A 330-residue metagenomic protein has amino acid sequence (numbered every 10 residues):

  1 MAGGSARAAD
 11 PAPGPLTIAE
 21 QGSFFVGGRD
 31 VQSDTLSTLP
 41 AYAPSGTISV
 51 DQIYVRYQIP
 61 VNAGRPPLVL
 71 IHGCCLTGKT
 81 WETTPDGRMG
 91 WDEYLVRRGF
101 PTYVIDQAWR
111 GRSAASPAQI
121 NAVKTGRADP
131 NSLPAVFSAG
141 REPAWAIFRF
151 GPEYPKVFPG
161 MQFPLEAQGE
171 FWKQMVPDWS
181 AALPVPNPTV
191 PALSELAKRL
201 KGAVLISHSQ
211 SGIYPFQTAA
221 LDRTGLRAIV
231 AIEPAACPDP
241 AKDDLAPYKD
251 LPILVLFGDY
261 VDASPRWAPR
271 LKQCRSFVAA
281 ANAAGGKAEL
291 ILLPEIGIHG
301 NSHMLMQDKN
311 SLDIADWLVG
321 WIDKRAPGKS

Functional and structural regions predicted by a protein language model:
A9-A63: N-terminal cap/lid segment of alpha/beta-hydrolase-fold proteins
R65-C74: Short beta-strand element of the alpha/beta-hydrolase
G78-G90, Q107, W267: The serine-hydrolase catalytic nucleophile loop
R88-S113: Conserved alpha/beta-hydrolase
L183-V204: Conserved acidic catalytic loop of the alpha/beta-hydrolase fold
I206-P215: Gly/Ala-rich beta-loop-alpha elbow adjacent to hydrolase catalytic centers
A231-L293: The feature captures the conserved acid-bearing segment of alpha/beta-hydrolase catalytic domains
I298-G300, M304-S330: Catalytic active-site module of serine/aspartate enzymes centered on a nucleophile-bearing elbow/loop
